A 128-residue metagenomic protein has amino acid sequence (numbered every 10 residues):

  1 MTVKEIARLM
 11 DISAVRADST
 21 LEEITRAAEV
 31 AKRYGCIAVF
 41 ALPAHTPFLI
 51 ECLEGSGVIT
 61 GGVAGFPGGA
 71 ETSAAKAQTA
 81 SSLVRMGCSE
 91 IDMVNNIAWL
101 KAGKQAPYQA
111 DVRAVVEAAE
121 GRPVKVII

Functional and structural regions predicted by a protein language model:
T2, E23-A27, H45, K76-T79 (+1 more regions): General structural feature for long, well-ordered alpha-helical segments within catalytic domains of soluble enzymes
I6-L21, G61-K76, A98-K104, I127-I128: Active-site mouth loops of central-metabolism enzymes
A7-L9, I37-A38, G57-G61, E90-D92 (+1 more regions): Structural preference for beta-strand elements that scaffold enzyme active sites
R16-T20, T25-L53, V58, E71: Conserved alpha/beta-domain cores
A28-F48, A64-F66, I91-Q109: Glycine-rich, proline-tolerant flexible connector loops at the mouths of alpha/beta enzymes
P43, P47-G68, Q105-I127: Alpha-helix-loop-beta-strand connector modules within alpha/beta enzyme cores
I50, E71-S82: Catalytic cores of alpha/beta
Q78-A80, R85-I128: Hydrophobic, well-structured mid-protein blocks that either form specific transmembrane helices
